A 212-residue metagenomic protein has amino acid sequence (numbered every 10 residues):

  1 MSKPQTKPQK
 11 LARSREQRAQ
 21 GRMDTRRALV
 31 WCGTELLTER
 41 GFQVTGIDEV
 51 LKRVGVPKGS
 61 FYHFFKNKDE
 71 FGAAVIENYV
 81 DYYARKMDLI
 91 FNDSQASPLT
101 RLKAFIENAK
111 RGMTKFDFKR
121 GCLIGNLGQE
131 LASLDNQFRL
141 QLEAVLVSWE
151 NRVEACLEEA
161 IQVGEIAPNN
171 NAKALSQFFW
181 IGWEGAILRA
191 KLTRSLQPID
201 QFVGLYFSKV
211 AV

Functional and structural regions predicted by a protein language model:
M1-D24: N-terminal intrinsically disordered/low-complexity leader segments
S2, A28, C32, L36-E70 (+1 more regions): Helix-turn-helix
A74, D88-R120, A172-F179: Hydrophobic alpha-helical connector segments
E77-A84: Short, basic, alpha-helical segments at the C-terminal edge of helix-turn-helix-like DNA-binding modules
A84, T100-A104, N136-Q162, A174: Amphipathic alpha-helical packing segments from all-alpha helical-bundle domains
T100-R101, K115-Q137: Amphipathic alpha-helical segments used for helix-helix packing
G112-K115, E159, F179-L196, K209-V212: Amphipathic C-terminal alpha-helical segment
